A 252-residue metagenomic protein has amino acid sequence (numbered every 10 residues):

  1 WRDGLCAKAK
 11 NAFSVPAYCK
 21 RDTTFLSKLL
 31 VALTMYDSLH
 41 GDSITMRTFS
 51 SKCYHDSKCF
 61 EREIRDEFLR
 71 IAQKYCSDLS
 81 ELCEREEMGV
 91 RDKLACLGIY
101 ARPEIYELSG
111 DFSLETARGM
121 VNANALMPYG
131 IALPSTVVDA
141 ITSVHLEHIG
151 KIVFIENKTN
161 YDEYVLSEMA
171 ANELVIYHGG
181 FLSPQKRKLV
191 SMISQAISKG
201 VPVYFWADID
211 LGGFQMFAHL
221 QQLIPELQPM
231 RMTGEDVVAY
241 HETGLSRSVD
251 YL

Functional and structural regions predicted by a protein language model:
W1-Y177, L182-A196, G212, A218 (+2 more regions): Nucleic-acid enzyme cleavage-core boundary/entry regions
V201-D210: Acidic beta-strand-to-loop metal/phosphate-binding motif
W206, Q215, E226-L227: Membrane-proximal bilayer-interacting regions
